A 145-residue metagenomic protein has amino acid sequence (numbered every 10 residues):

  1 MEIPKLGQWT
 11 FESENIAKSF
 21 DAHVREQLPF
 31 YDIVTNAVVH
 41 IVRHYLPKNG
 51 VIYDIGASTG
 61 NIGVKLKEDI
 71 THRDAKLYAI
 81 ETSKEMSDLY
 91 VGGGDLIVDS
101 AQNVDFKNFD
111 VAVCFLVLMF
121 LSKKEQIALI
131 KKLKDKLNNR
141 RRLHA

Functional and structural regions predicted by a protein language model:
M1-S19: N-terminal, positively charged/glycine-rich alpha-helical extensions of SAM-dependent methyltransferases
F30-K48: Conserved alpha-helix/loop element of class I SAM-dependent methyltransferases that forms part of the SAM/SAH-binding
Y53-D54, S58-N103: Class I SAM-dependent methyltransferase SAM/SAH-binding core
V113: A conserved beta-strand element that flanks and buttresses the S-adenosyl-L-methionine
L116-F120: Short catalytic micro-motifs in class I SAM-dependent methyltransferases
I127-N139: A short glycine-rich, Lys/Arg-flanked "PGG" loop and its adjoining helix->strand segment in the class I
R140-A145: Conserved beta-strand signature within the Rossmann-like core of class I S-adenosyl-L-methionine
